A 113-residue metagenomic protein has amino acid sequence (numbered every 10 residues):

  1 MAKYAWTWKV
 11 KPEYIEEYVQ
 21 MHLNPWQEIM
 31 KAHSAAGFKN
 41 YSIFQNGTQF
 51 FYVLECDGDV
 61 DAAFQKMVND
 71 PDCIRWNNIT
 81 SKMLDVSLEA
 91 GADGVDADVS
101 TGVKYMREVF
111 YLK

Functional and structural regions predicted by a protein language model:
M1: Ligand/cofactor pocket segment of small-molecule handling proteins
Y4-K9: Active-site-flanking beta-strand signature of metal-NTP-handling nucleotidyl enzymes and homologous cyclase-like
Y14-K39: Short amphipathic alpha-helical segments
A32, A36-K39, D57-S100: An amphipathic, aromatic/His-enriched active-site/gating alpha helix that lines ligand/cofactor pockets
Y41-N46: Short beta-strand
Q49-L54: A generic structural motif
D98-K113: Charged phosphate-binding loop/patch that engages nucleotide di/tri-phosphates or the phosphate backbone of nucleic
